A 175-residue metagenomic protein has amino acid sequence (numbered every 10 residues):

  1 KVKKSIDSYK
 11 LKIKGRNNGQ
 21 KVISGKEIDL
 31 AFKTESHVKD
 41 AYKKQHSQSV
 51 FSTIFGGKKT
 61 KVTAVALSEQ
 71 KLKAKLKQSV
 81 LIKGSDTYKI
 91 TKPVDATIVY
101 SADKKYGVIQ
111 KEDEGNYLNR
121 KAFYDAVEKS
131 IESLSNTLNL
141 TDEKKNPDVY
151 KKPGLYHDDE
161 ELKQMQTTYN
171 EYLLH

Functional and structural regions predicted by a protein language model:
K1-H175: Surface-exposed, secretory/extracytoplasmic low-complexity segments enriched in Ser/Thr/Asn/Gly/Pro
